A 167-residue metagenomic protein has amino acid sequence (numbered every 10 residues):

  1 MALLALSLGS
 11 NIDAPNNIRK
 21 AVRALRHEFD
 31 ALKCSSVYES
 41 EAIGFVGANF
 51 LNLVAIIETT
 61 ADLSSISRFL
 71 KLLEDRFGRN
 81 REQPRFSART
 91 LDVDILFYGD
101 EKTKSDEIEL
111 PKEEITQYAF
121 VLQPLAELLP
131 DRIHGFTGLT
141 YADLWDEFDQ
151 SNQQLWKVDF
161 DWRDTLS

Functional and structural regions predicted by a protein language model:
M1-A5: Extreme N-terminal starter segment of soluble prokaryotic enzymes
L8-S10, A55-A61, F97-D100: Short beta-strand-to-loop capping motifs
I12, Y38, T103: Hydrophobic pocket-lining residues within nucleotide cofactor-binding pockets
A14-R26, L91-F97: Short charge-dense sequence patches
P15-N17, A61-S67, K104-S105: Short, conserved charged micro-motifs
K20-S64: Short, surface-exposed acidic-centric catalytic microdomains
I43-F50, S67, L72-S167: Flexible, gly/pro- and Lys/Arg-enriched active-site loops
